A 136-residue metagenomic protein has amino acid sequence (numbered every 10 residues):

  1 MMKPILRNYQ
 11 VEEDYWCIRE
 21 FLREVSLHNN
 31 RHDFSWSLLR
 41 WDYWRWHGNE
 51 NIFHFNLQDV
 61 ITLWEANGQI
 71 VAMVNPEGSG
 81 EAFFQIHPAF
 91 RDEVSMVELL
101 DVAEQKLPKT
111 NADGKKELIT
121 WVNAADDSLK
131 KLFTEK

Functional and structural regions predicted by a protein language model:
M2-I5: Extreme N-terminal starter segment of soluble prokaryotic enzymes
R7-Y15, E20-T110: Conserved donor-binding loop and adjoining core beta-sheet/short helix segment in diverse acyl/aminoacyl transferases
R91, K115-S128: Conserved beta-strand-loop-alpha-helix junction that forms the acyl-donor binding cleft
V97, Q105, A124-K136: Conserved active-site alpha-helix within GNAT-family acetyltransferase domains
N111-A112, L132: RNA-binding accessory domains that recognize and position tRNA/RNA substrates
